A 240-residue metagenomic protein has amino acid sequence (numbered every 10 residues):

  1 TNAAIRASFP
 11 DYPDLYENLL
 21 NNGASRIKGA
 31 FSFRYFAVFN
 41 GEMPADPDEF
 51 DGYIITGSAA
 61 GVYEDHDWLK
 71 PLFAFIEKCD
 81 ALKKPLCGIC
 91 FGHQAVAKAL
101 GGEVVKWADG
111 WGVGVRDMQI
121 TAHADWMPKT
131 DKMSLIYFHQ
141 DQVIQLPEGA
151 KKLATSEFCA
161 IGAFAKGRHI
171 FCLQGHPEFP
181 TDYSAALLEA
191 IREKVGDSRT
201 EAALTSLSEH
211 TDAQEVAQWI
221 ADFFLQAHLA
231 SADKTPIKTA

Functional and structural regions predicted by a protein language model:
T1-D67, P71-A74, K78-L82, T200-A240: N-terminal beta1-alpha1 cap of cysteine-dependent amidohydrolase-like domains
I5, E64-D65, A97-A99, P147 (+2 more regions): Short glycine-/acidic-enriched loop or helix-start segments at secondary-structure transitions that form or flank
D11-Y12, L69-F73, V104-V105, A154 (+1 more regions): Glycine-rich, phosphate-binding/catalytic loops in enzymes
L15-E17, Y35, A81, I120-A240: Amide-donor transfer/coupling interface in amidating biosynthetic enzymes
I27-G29, K98, K129, L146: Short, structurally constrained coil/turn elements that cap an alpha-helix or connect an alpha-helix to the following
A30-R34, Y63-D65, V113-V115, T130-K132 (+1 more regions): Short, flexible loop segments at the rims of nucleotide/cofactor-binding pockets, characterized by
N40-P44, G112-V113, I144, A160-I161: A short acidic, often aromatic-flanked loop/helix-cap motif at beta-alpha or helix-coil junctions that lines enzyme
T56-A124: Cysteine-nucleophile active-site neighborhood
